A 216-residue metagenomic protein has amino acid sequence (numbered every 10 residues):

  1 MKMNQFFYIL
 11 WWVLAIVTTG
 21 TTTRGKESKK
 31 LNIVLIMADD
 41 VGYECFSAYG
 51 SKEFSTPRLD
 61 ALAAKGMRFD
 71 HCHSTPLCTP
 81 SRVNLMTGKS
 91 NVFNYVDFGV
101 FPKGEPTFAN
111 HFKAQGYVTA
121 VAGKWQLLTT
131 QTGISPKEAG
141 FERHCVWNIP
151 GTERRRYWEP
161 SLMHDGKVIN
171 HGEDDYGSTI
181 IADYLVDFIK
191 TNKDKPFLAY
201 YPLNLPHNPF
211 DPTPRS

Functional and structural regions predicted by a protein language model:
K2-F7, T21-S216: Formylglycine-dependent sulfatase
Y8-T18: Bacterial N-terminal signal peptides
